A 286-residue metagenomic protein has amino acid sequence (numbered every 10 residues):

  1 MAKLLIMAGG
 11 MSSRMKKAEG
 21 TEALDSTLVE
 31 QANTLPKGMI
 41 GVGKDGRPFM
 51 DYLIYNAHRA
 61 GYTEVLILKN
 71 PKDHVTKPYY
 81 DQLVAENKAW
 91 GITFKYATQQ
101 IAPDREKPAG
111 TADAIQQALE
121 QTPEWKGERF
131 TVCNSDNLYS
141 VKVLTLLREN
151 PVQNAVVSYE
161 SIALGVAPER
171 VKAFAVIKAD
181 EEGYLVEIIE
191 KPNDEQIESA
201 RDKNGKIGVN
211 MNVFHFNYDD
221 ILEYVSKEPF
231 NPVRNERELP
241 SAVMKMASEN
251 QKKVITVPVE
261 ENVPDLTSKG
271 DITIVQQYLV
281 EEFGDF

Functional and structural regions predicted by a protein language model:
M1-I6, S12-Q31, G43-E128: Conserved N-terminal catalytic core of the sugar/cofactor nucleotidyltransferase
L4-I6, I67, V132, V156-V157 (+1 more regions): Structural beta-sheet core signal
G10-M11, D136-N137, S161: Active-site metal-binding loops of divalent metal-dependent hydrolases
M39, V176-A179, T256: A structural signal for short hydrophobic beta-strand segments in well-ordered beta-sheet cores
Q99-E106, A163-G165, E195-Q196, V263-P264: A short acidic, often aromatic-flanked loop/helix-cap motif at beta-alpha or helix-coil junctions that lines enzyme
G127-D136: Short beta-strand-to-loop acidic/aromatic patch adjacent to the donor-nucleotide binding site
S140-E223: Conserved core of the sugar-phosphate nucleotidyltransferase
I188, N193-F286: Conserved alpha/beta core of the MobA/IspD/sugar-nucleotide pyrophosphorylase nucleotidyltransferase superfamily
